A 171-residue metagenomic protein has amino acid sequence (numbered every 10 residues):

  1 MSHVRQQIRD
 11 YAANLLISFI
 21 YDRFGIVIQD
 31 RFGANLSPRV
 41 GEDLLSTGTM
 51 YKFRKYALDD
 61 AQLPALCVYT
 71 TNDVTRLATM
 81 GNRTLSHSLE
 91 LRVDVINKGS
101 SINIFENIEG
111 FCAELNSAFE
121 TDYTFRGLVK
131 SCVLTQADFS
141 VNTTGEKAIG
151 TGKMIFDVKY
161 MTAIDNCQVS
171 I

Functional and structural regions predicted by a protein language model:
M1-T79, Q168-I171: Small/polar-rich, solvent-exposed N-terminal microdomains that initiate assembly or binding
V4, N103, T144: Conserved aromatic-histidine-acidic binding/catalytic patches
I28, A65-C67, E106-A163: Acidic-leaning, charged glycine-interspersed low-complexity segments
T79-G81, T144: Outer-membrane beta-barrel proteins
G81-S88, I96-A118: Extracellular/virion structural assembly segments
R83-S100, I149-T162: Oligomerization/assembly interface segments of phage tail-like spikes and tubes
I104-F105, D165-I171: Short, charged, solvent-exposed linker or helix-capping segments at domain edges/interfaces that act as flexible hinges
